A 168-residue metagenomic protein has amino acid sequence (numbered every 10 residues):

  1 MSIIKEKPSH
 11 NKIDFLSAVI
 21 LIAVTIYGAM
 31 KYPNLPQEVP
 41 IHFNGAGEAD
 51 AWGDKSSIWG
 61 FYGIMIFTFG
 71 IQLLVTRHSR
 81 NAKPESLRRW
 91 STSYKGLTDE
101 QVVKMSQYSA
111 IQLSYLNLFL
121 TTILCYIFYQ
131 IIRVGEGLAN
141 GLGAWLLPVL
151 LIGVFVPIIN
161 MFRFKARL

Functional and structural regions predicted by a protein language model:
K5-I20: Alpha-helical transmembrane segments and their helix-start/interface "positive-inside/aromatic belt" motifs in integral
I26, S114-G135: Alpha-helical transmembrane segments and their membrane-interface junctions in multi-pass membrane proteins
G28-F61: Active-site and channel-lining beta-strand-loop segments that bind or position nucleotide-derived/phosphorylated
W59, Q130, V134-L168: Alpha-helical transmembrane segments and their immediate juxtamembrane interface regions
Y62-A82: Hydrophobic alpha-helical membrane-embedded segments
K83-V103: Juxtamembrane inter-helical linkers in multi-pass membrane proteins
E100-L118: Loop-to-transmembrane boundary segments
